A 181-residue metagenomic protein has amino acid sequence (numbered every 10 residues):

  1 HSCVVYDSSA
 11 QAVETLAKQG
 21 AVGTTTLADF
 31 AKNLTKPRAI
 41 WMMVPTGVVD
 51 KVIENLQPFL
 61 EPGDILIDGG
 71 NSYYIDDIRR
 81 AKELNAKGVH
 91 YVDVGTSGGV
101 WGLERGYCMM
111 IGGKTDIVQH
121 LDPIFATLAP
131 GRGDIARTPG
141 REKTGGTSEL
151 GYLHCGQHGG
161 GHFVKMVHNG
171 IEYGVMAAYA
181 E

Functional and structural regions predicted by a protein language model:
S2-C3: Short beta-strand element of Class I
Y6, T24-T26, V94, I135: Residue-level detector of family-conserved "landmark" positions at structurally sensitive sites
Y6-T15, G95, N169: Short, charged N-terminal helix-start/capping segments
S8, T15-R79, E83-N85, V89 (+1 more regions): Rossmann-like NAD(P)-binding element
D50-V52, Y73-A180: Rossmann-fold dinucleotide-binding core
